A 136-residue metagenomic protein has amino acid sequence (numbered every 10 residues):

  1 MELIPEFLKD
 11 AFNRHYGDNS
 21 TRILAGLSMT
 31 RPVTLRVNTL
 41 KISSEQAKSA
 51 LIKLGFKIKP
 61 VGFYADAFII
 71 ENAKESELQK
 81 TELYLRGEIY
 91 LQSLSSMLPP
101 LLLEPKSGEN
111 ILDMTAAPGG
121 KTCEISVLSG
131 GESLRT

Functional and structural regions predicted by a protein language model:
M1-T136: S-adenosylmethionine
